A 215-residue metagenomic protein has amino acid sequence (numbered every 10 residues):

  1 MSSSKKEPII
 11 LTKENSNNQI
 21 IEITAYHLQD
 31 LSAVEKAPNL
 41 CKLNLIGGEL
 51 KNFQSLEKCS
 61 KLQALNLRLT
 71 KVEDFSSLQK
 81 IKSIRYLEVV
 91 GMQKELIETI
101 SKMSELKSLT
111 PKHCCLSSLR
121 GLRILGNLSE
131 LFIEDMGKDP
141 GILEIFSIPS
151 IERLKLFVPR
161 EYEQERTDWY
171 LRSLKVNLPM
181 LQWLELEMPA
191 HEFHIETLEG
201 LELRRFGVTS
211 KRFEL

Functional and structural regions predicted by a protein language model:
S2-K6, N18-D30, N39-K51, K61-E73 (+3 more regions): Concave beta-strand-loop units of leucine-rich repeat
P8-E14: Short, flexible, solvent-exposed loop/turn segments with mixed acidic/basic and small polar residues
